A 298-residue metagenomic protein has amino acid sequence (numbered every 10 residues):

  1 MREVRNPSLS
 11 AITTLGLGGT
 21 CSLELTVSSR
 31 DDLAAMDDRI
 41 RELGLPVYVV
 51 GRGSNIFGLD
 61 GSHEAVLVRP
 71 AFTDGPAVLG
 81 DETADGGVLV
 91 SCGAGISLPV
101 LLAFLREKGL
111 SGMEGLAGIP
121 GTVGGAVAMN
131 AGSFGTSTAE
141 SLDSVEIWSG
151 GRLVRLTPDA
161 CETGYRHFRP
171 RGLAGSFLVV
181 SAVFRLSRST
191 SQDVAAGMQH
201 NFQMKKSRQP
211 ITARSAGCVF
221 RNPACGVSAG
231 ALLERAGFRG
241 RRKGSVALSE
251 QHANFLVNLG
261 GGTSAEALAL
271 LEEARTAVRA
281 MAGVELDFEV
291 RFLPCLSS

Functional and structural regions predicted by a protein language model:
M1-V123, V127, A131: Anion-binding (especially nucleotide phosphate/pyrophosphate-binding) glycine-rich loop and adjoining beta-alpha core
V4-R5, R52, I56, W148-A277 (+1 more regions): Phosphate/pyrophosphate- and phosphate-bearing ligand-binding catalytic cores of soluble enzymes
C21, E64, G86-V88, D143 (+3 more regions): A generic structural signal for short beta-strands and their flanking turns/coil linkers
I56, L102-L105, M113-A117, N130-S137 (+3 more regions): A generic local secondary-structure boundary/capping motif
V66, V88-V90, S111-G115, G125 (+4 more regions): Generic beta-strand structural signal
A71-D74, A139-D143: A short, compositionally biased
R106, A126-T138, L153-V154, D159-A160 (+1 more regions): Core subunits and conserved enzymes of cellular information-processing and envelope-translocation systems across
